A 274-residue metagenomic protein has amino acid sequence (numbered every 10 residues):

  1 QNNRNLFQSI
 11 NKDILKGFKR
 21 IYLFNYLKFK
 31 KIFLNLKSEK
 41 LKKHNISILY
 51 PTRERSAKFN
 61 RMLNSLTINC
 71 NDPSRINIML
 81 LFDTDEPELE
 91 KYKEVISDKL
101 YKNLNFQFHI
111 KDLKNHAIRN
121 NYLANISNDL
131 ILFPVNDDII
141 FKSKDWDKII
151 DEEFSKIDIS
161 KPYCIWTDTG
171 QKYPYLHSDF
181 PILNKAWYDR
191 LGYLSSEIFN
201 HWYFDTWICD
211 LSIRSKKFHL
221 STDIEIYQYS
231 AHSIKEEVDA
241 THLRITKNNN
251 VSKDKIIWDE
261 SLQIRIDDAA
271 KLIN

Functional and structural regions predicted by a protein language model:
N45-S47, N77, W207: Cell-envelope/extracellular polymer assembly enzymes that use nucleotide-activated donors
N64-R75: Short, acidic, metal-binding catalytic loop of nucleotide-sugar glycosyltransferases
L80-K93, I139-I140: A conserved acidic beta->alpha catalytic loop
K111-S127: Glycine-rich, basic loop-to-helix element that forms the pyrophosphate-binding segment of sugar-nucleotide handling
D129-I140: Short beta-strand-to-loop acidic/aromatic patch adjacent to the donor-nucleotide binding site
K144-C164: Conserved donor-nucleotide/metal-binding helix-loop-beta segment in metal-dependent transferases, i.e., the alpha-helix
K161-D179: Short beta-strand-to-loop element that shapes/binds the nucleotide-sugar donor at the catalytic cleft/hinge
N200-W202, T206-N274: C-terminal catalytic/acceptor-binding lobe
